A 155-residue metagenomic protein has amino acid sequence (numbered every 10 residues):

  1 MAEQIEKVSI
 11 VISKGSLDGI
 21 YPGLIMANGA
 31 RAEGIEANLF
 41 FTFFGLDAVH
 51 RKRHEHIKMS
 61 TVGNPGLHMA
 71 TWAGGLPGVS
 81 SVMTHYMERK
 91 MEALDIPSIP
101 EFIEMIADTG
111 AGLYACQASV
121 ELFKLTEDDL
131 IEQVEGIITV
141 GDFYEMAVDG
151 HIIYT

Functional and structural regions predicted by a protein language model:
A2-P22, M26-N28, E33-V148: Secreted/extracellular ectodomain signature
I152-T155: Short hydrophobic/aromatic patches at helix-to-coil boundaries
